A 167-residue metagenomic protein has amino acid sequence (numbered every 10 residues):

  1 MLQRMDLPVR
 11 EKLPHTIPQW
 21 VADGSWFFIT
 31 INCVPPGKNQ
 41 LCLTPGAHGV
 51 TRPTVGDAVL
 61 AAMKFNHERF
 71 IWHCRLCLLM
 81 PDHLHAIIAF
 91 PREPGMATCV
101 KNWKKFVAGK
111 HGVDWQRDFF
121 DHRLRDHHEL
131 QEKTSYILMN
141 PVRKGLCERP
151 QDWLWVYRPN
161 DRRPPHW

Functional and structural regions predicted by a protein language model:
M1-W167: Short catalytic/metal-binding and nucleic-acid-binding patches
